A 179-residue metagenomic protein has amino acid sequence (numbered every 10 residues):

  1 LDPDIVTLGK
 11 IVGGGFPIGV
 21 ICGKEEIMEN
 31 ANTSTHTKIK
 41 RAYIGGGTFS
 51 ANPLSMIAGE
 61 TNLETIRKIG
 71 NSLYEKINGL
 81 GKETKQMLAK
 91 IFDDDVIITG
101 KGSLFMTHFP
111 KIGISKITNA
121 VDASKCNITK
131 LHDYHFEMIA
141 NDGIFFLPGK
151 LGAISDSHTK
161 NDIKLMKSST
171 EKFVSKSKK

Functional and structural regions predicted by a protein language model:
L1-K179: Conserved N-terminal phosphate-binding loop of PLP-dependent enzymes in the Aspartate aminotransferase
